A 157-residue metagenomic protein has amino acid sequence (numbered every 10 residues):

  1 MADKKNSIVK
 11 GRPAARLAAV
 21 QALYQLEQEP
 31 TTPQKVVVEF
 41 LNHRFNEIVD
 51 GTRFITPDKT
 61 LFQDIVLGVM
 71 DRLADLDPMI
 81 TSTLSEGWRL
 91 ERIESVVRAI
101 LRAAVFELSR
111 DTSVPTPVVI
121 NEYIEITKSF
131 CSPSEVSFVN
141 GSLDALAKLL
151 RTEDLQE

Functional and structural regions predicted by a protein language model:
M1-S129, P133-E157: N-terminal interaction/assembly modules
